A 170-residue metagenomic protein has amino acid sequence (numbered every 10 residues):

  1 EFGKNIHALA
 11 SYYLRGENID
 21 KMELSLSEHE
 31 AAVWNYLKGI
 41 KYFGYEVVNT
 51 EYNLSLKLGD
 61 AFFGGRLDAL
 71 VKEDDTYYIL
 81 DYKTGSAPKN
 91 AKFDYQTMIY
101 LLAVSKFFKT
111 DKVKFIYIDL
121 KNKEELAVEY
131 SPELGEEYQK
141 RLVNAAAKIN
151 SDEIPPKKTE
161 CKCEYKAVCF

Functional and structural regions predicted by a protein language model:
E1-F170: RecB-family 4Fe-4S metal-dependent nuclease core
